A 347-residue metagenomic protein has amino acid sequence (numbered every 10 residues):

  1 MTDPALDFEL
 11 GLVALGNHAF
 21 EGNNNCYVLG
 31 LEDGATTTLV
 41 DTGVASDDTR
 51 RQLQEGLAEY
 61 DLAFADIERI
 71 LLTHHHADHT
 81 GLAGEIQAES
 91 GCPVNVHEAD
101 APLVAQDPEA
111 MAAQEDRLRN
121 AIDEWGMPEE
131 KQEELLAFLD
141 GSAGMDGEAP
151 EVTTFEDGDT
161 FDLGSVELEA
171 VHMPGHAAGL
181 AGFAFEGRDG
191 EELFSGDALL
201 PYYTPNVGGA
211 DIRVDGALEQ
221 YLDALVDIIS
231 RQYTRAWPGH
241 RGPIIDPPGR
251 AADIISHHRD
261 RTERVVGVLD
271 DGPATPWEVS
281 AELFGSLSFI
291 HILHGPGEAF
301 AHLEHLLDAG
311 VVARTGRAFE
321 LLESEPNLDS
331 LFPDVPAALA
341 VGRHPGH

Functional and structural regions predicted by a protein language model:
M1-E9, P108-M111, R117, A121-I122 (+2 more regions): Haloarchaeal acidic low-complexity proteome signature biased toward cell-envelope/secretome components but also
D3-Y60, D66, G182-P201: Conserved beta-strand hairpin/beta-sheet module of binuclear metal-dependent hydrolase folds, prominently
L6-F8, E89-S90, Q232: Short, structured coil segments at secondary-structure junctions
G22, V44-T49, E55-T160: Active-site HxH/HxHxD metal-binding segment of metal-dependent hydrolases
L29, D41, H74, I86 (+9 more regions): Divalent metal-coordination and catalytic microenvironments
T38-V40, L71, V94, E192-F194 (+1 more regions): Residue-level marker for buried hydrophobic side chains located in beta-strands that build the well-ordered beta-sheet
V44-S46, S165-T262: Metallo-beta-lactamase
R264-H347: C-terminal regulatory/interaction regions
